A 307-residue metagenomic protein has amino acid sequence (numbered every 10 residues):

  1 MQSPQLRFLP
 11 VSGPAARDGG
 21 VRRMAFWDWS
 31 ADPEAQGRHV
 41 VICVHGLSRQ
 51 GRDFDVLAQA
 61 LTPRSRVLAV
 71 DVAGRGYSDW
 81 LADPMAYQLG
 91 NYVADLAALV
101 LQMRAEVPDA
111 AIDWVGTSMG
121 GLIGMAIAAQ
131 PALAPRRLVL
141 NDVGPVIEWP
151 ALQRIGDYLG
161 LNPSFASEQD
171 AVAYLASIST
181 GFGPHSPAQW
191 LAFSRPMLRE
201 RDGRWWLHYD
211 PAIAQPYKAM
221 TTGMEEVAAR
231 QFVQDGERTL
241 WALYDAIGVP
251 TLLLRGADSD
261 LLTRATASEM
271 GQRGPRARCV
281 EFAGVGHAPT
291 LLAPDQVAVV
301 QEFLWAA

Functional and structural regions predicted by a protein language model:
M1-V41, T62-S65, P108, D295 (+1 more regions): Alpha/beta-hydrolase fold catalytic core
G19-R22, D32-P33, V56, V72-V115 (+1 more regions): Active-site loop/oxyanion-hole signature of alpha/beta-hydrolase fold enzymes
D28-W80: Conserved HGGG/HGGXW glycine-rich cap/lid loop of the alpha/beta-hydrolase fold
D71-G76, G144, A283-G286: Short beta-to-alpha linker loops that shape the active-site pocket of alpha/beta-hydrolase fold enzymes
D109-W149: Conserved hydrolase catalytic core segment
A166-M224: Conserved alpha/beta-hydrolase catalytic His-Asp/Glu region
E200-E269: Conserved serine/cysteine hydrolase catalytic core
V285-P294: Catalytic histidine-centered segment of alpha/beta-hydrolase-like enzymes
